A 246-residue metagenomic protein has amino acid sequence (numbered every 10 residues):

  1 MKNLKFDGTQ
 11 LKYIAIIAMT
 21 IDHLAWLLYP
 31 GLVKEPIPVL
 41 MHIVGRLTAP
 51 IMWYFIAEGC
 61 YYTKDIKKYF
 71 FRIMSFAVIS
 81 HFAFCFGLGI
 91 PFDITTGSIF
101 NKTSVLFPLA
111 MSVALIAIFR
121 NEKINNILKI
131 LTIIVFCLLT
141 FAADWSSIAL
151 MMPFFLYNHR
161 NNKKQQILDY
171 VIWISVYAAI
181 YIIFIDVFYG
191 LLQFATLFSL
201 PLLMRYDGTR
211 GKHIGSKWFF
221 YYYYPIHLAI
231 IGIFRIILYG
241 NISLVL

Functional and structural regions predicted by a protein language model:
M1-L246: Alpha-helical transmembrane segments and their immediate juxtamembrane cytosolic regions
